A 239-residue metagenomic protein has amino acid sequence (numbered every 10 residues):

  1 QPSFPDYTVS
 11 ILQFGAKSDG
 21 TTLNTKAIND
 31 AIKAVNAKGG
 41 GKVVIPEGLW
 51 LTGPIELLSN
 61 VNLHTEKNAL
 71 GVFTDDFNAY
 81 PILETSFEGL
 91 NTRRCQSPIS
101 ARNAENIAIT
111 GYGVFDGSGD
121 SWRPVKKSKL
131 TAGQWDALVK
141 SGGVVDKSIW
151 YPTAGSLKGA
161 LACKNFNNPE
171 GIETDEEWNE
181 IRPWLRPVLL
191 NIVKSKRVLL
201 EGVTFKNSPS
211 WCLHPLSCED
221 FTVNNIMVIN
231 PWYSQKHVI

Functional and structural regions predicted by a protein language model:
Q1-I239: Extracellular/periplasmic carbohydrate-active domains that bind, remodel, or depolymerize complex polysaccharides
